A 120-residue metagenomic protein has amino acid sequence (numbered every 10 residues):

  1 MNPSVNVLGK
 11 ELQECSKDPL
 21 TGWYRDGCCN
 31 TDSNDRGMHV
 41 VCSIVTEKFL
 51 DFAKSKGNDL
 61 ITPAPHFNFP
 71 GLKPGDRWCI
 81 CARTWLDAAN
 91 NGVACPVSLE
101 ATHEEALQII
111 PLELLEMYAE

Functional and structural regions predicted by a protein language model:
M1-E120: A charge-rich, low-complexity, intrinsically flexible signal that marks solvent-exposed coils, linkers, repeats
